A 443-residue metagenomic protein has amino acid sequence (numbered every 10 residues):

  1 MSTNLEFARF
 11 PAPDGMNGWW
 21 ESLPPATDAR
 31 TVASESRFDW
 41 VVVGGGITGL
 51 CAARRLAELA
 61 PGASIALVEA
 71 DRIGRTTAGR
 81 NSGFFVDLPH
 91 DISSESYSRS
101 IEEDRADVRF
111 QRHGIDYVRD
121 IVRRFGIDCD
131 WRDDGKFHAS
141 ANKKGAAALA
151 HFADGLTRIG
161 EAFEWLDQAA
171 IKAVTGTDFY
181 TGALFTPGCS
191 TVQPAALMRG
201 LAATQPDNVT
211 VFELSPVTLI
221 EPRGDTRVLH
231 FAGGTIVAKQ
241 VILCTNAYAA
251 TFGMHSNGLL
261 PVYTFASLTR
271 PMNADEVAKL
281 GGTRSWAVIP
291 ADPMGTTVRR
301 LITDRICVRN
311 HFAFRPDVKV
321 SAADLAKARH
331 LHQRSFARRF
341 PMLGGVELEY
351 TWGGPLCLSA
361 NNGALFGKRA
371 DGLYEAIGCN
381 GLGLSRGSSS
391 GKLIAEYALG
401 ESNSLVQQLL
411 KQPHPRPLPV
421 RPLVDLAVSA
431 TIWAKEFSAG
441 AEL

Functional and structural regions predicted by a protein language model:
M1-W40, E58-L59, A63: Extreme N-terminal leader/targeting segments of oxidoreductases
S2-G15, E21-S22, D91-Y97, R119-G200: Flavin (FAD/FMN) cofactor-binding and adjacent substrate-gating region of FAD-dependent oxidoreductase domains
G44-T48, A70: Glycine-rich Rossmann-fold phosphate-binding loop(s) that bind the pyrophosphate of adenine dinucleotide cofactors
A57-R80: Glycine-rich FAD pyrophosphate-binding loop
R80-F110: Glycine-rich active-site loop/strand segments that organize a redox cofactor
R124-R132, V217-L219, T235-D275, K279-R369: Active-site substrate-recognition segment that forms the wall of the catalytic cavity or substrate channel
A147, D154-G155, F179-K239: Helical element adjacent to the flavin cofactor pocket in flavoenzyme catalytic cores
F314-E436: C-terminal catalytic lobe of FAD-dependent flavoproteins
